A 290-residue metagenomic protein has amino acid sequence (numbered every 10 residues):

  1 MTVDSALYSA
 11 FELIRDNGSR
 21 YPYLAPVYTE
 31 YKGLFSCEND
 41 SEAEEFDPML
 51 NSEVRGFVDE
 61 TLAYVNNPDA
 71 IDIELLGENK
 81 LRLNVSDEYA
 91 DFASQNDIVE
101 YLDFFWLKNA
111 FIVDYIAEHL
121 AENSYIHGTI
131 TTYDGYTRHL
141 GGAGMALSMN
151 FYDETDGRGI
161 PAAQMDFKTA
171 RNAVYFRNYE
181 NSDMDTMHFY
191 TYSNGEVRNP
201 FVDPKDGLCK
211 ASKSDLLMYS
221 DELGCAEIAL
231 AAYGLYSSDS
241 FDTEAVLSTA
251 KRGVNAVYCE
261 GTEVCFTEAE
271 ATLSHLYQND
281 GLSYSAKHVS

Functional and structural regions predicted by a protein language model:
M1-S290: Mature catalytic core of soluble alpha/beta enzymes
